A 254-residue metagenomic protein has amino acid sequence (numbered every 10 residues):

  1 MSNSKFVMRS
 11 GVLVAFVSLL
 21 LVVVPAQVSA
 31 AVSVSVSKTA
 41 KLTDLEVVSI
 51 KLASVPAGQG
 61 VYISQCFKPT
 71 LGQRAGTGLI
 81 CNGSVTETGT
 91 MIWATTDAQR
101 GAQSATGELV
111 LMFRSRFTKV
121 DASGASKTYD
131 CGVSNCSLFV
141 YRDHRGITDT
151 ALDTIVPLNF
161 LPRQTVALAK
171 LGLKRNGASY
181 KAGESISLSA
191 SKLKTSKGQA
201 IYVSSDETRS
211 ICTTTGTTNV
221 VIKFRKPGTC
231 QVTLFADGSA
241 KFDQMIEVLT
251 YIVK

Functional and structural regions predicted by a protein language model:
S2-S4, S37, S191, R225: Generic cytosolic/nucleocytoplasmic N-terminal low-complexity/intrinsically disordered segments
S2-V14: Bacterial N-terminal signal peptides that target proteins for export
G11-V23: Bacterial N-terminal signal peptides
L21-S33: C-terminal region of N-terminal signal peptides and the immediate post-cleavage residues of exported proteins
A30-L168, D243-Y251: Extended, solvent-exposed regions of the mature portions of secreted/cell-surface glycoproteins
Q164-K254: Extracytoplasmic soluble-region selector
